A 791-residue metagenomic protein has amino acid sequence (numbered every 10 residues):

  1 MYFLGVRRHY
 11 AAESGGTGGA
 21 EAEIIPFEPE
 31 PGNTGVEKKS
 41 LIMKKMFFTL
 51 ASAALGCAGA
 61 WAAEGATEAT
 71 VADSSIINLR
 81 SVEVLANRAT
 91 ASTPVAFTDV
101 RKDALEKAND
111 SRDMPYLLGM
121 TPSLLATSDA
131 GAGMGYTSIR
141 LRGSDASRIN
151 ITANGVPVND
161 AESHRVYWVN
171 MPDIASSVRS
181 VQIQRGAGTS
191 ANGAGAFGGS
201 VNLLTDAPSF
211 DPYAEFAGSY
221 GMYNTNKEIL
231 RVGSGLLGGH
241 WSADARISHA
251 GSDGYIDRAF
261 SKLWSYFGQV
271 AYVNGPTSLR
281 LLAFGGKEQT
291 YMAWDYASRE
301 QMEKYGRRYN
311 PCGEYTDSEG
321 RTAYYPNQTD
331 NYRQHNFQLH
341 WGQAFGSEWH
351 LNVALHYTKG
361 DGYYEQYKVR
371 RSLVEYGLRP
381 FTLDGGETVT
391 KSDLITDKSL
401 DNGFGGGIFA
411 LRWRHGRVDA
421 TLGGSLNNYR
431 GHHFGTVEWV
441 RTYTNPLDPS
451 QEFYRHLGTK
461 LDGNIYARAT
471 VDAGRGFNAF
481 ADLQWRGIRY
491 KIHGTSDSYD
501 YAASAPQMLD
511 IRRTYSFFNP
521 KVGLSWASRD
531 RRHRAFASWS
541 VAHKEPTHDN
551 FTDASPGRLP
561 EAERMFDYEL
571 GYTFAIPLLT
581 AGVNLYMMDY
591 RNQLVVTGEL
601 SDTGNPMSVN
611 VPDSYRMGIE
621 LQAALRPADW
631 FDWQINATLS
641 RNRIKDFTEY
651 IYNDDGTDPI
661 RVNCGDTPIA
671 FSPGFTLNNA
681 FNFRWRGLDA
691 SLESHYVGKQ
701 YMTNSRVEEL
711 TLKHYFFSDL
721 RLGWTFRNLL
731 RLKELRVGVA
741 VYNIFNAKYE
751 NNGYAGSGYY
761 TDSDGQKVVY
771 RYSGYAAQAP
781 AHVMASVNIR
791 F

Functional and structural regions predicted by a protein language model:
A63-K107, A146: Short, acidic, small-residue-rich periplasmic hinge/interaction motif at the N-terminus of Gram-negative outer-membrane
P115-P157, R179: Extracytoplasmic beta-strand/coil segments of soluble accessory domains associated with Gram-negative outer-membrane
P157-R185, L204, Q301: Short acidic/polar hinge/loop motifs at secondary-structure boundaries that mediate gating or recognition
Y213, Y220-G251, I256-A293, L339-S347 (+2 more regions): Transmembrane beta-barrel wall of Gram-negative outer-membrane proteins
A344, E348-H356, S525-R529, R534-K544 (+4 more regions): Membrane-embedded beta-barrel scaffold of Gram-negative outer-membrane proteins
G423-D530, E545-P546, N550, E649: Signature of Gram-negative outer-membrane beta-barrel scaffolds
R475, M587-D589, V609-N704, N788-R790: Gram-negative outer-membrane beta-barrel transporters
W633, R643, Y696-M702, W724-F791: C-terminal beta-signal and adjacent terminal beta-strands/loops of Gram-negative outer-membrane beta-barrel proteins
